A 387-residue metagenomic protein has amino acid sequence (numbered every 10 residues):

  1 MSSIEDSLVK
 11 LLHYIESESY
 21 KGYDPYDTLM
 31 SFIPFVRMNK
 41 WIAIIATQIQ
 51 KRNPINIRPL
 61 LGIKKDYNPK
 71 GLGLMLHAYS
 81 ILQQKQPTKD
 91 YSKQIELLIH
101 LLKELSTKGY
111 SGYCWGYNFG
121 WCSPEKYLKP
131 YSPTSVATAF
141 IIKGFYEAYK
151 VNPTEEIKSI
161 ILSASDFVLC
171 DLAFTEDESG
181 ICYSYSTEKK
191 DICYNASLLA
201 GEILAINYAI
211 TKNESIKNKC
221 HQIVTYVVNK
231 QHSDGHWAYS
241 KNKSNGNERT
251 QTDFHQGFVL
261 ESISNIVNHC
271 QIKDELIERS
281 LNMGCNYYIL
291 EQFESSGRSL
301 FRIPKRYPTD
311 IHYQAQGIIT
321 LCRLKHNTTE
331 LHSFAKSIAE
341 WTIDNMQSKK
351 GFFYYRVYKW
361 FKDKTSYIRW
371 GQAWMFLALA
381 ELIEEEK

Functional and structural regions predicted by a protein language model:
M1-K387: Glycan-recognition and catalytic cores of secretory/periplasmic carbohydrate-active enzymes
